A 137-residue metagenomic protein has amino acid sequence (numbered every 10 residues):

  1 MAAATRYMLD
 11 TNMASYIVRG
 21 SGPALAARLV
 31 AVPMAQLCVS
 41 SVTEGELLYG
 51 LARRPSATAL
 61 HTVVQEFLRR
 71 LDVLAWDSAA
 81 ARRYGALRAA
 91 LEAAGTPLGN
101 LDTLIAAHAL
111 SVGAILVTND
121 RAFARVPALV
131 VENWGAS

Functional and structural regions predicted by a protein language model:
M1-V39, Y49-E66, S137: Short, well-structured N-terminal submotif of metal-dependent ribonuclease cores
A2-A3, D72-V117: Active-site neighborhoods of divalent-metal-dependent phosphate/nucleic-acid chemistry enzymes
R6, I105-S137: Acidic, metal-binding active-site segment of PIN/NYN-like and related structure-specific nucleases
L9-T11, S40-T43, N119, P127: A secondary-structure boundary/capping signal
D10-T11, L25, L47, Y84 (+2 more regions): Generic structural signal for small/hydrophobic residues in well-ordered secondary structure, especially within
M13-A14, T43, A80, I105 (+1 more regions): Alpha-helix capping/helix-boundary segments
